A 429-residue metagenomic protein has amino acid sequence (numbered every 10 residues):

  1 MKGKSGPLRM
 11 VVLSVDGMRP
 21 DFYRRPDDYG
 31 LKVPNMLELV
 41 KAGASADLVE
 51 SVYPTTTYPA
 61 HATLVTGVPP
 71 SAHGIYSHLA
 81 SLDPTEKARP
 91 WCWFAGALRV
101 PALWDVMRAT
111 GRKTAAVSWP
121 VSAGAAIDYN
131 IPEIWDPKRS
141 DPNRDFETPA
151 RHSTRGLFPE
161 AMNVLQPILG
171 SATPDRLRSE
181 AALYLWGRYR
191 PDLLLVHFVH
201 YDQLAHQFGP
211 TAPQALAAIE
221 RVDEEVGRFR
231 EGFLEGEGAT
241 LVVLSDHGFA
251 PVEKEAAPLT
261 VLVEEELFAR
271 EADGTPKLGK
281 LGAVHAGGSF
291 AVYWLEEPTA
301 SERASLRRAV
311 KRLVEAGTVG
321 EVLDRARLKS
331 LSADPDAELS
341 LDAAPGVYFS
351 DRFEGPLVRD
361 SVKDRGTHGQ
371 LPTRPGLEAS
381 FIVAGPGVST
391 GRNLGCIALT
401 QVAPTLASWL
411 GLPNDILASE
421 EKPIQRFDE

Functional and structural regions predicted by a protein language model:
M1-A44: Active-site-proximal N-terminal segment of extracellular/periplasmic enzymes that hydrolyze or transfer
G6-M10, A42-A44, T110-A115, Y189-L194 (+4 more regions): Loop/turn elements at helix/coil->beta-strand transitions in domains of secreted/extracellular proteins
D16-G17, H247-G248, P345: Active-site metal-binding loops of divalent metal-dependent hydrolases
N35, E220-L262, L406: Metal-dependent active-site segment of extracytoplasmic phospho-/sulfohydrolases and closely related
S45-V68, V117-I127, E420-Q425: Short, solvent-exposed turn/loop segments enriched in Gly/Ser/Thr/Pro and often Arg
V68-G209, A291-W294, S305, S350: His/Asp/Glu-rich, glycine-adjacent segments that coordinate divalent cations and/or stabilize oxyanion chemistry on
D83, V100, K277-W409: Active-site neighborhoods of enzymes that stabilize oxyanions during catalysis
Q207-D223: Active-site-proximal segments of metal-dependent phosphoesterases and phosphodiesterases across multiple
